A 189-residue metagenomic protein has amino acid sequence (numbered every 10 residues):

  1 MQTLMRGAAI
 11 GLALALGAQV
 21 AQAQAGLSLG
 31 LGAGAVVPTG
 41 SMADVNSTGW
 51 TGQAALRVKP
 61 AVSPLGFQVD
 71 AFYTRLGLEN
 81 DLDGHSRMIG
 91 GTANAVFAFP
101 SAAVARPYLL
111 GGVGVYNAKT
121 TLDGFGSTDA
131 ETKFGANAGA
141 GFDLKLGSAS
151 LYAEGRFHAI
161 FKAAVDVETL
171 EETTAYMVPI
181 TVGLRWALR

Functional and structural regions predicted by a protein language model:
M1-G26, R189: Cleavable N-terminal export/targeting peptides
L29-A35, V69-Y73, L109-V115, A140-F142 (+1 more regions): Transmembrane beta-barrel strands of outer-membrane/channel proteins
G32-V62: N-terminal targeting signals for Sec/Tat export/insertion, comprising classic cleavable signal peptides
V36-T39, G77, L122-F125, V165-V167: Extracytoplasmic loops and strand-loop junctions of Gram-negative outer membrane beta-barrel proteins
A43-T48, D81-M88, G126-F134, T169-Y176: Replace "Gram-negative outer membrane beta-barrel proteins" with "bacterial and organellar outer membrane beta-barrel
Q53-G124, K133, V178-R189: Gram-negative (and chloroplast) outer-membrane scaffold detector with strong preference for beta-barrel transmembrane
E79, L144-R189: Predominantly the C-terminal beta-signal and adjacent terminal strand-loop region of outer-membrane beta-barrel
